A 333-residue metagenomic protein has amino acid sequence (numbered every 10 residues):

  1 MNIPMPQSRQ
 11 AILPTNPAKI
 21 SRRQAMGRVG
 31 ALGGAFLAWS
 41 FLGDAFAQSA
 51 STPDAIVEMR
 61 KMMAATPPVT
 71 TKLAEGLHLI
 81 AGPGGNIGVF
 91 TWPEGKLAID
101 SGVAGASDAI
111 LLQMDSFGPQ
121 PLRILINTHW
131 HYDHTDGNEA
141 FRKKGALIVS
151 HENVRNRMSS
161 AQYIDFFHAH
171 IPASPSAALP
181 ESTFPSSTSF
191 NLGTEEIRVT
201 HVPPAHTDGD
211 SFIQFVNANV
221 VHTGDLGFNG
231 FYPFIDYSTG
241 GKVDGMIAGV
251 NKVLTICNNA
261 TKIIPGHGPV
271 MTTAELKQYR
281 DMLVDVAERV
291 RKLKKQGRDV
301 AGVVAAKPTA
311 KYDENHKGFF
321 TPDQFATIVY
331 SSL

Functional and structural regions predicted by a protein language model:
M1-S21, A35-A38: N-terminal secretory signal peptides
K19-Q24, F36-D54: N-terminal twin-arginine translocation
M26-G30, R298-L333: C-terminal regulatory/interaction regions
V69-M114, I213-F215, V220-G224: Conserved beta-strand hairpin/beta-sheet module of binuclear metal-dependent hydrolase folds, prominently
K72, R155-V202, T207-D208, V216-N217: Metallo-beta-lactamase
E94-G95, G105-V149: Active-site metal-binding motif and surrounding structural segment of the metallo-beta-lactamase
G95-K96, V103-A104, S189, E196 (+2 more regions): Metallo-beta-lactamase
I99-S101, R123-H131, V149-E152, H222-G224 (+1 more regions): Active-site neighborhood of phospho(di)ester-bond hydrolases with catalytic His/Asp-centered motifs
